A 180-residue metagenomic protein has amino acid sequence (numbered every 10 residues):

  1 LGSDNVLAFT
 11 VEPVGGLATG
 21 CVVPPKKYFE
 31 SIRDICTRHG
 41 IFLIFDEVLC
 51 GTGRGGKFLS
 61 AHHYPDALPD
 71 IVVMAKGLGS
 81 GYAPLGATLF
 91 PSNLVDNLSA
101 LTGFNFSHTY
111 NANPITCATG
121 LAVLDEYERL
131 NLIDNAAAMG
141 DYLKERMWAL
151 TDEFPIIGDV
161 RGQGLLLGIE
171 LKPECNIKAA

Functional and structural regions predicted by a protein language model:
L1-A180: Conserved N-terminal phosphate-binding loop of PLP-dependent enzymes in the Aspartate aminotransferase
